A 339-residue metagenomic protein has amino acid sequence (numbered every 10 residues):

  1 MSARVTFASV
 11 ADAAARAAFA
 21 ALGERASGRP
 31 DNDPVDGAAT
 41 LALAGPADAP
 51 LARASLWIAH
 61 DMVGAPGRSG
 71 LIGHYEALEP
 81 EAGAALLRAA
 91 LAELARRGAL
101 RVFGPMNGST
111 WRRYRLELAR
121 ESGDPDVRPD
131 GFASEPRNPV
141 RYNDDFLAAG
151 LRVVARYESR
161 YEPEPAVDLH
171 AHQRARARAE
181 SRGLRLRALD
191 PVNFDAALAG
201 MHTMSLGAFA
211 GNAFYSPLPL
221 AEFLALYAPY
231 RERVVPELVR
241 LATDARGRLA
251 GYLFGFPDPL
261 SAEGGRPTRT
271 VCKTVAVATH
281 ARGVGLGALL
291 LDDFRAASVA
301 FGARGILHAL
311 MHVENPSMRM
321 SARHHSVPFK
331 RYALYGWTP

Functional and structural regions predicted by a protein language model:
S2-S9: Regulatory N- and C-terminal appendages and interdomain linkers associated with kinase/kinase-like NTP transferase
A3, P136-F214: Acyltransferase donor/substrate-recognition loop-hinge adjacent to the catalytic core
A11-P46, A52-G64, A188-V277: A conserved beta-strand-loop-helix scaffold within acyl/acetyltransferase catalytic domains
A38, A155-S159, E237, F329-L334: Short hydrophobic/aromatic beta-strand or adjacent loop that forms the aromatic wall/cage of a ligand/substrate-binding
A38, L151, L184, R323-P328: Short glycine-aromatic motifs
A65-A149, G265-H325: Acyl-donor binding region in acyl/amide transferases
H74, S159, V239-L241, Y252 (+1 more regions): Conserved hydrophobic/aromatic beta-strand scaffold that supports enzyme active sites
E162-E164, G336-P339: Short beta-strand-to-coil "C-cap" segments at the C-terminal boundary of structured domains/repeats, marking
